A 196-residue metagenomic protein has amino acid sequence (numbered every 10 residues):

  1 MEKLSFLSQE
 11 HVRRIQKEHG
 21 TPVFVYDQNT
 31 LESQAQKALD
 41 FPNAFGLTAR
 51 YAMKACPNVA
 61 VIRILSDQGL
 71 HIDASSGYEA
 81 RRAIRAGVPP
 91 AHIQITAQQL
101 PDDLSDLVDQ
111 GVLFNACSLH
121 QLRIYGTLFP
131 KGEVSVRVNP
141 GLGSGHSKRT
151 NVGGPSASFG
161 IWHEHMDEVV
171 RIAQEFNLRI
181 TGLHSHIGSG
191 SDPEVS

Functional and structural regions predicted by a protein language model:
M1-G132, S156, D167, R171-I180: A charged N-terminal "starter" segment
L128-K131, P140-S196: Active-site loop/helix belt of alpha/beta enzymes
V136: Short acidic/glycine-rich loops and adjacent helix/strand connectors that line catalytic pockets where negatively
